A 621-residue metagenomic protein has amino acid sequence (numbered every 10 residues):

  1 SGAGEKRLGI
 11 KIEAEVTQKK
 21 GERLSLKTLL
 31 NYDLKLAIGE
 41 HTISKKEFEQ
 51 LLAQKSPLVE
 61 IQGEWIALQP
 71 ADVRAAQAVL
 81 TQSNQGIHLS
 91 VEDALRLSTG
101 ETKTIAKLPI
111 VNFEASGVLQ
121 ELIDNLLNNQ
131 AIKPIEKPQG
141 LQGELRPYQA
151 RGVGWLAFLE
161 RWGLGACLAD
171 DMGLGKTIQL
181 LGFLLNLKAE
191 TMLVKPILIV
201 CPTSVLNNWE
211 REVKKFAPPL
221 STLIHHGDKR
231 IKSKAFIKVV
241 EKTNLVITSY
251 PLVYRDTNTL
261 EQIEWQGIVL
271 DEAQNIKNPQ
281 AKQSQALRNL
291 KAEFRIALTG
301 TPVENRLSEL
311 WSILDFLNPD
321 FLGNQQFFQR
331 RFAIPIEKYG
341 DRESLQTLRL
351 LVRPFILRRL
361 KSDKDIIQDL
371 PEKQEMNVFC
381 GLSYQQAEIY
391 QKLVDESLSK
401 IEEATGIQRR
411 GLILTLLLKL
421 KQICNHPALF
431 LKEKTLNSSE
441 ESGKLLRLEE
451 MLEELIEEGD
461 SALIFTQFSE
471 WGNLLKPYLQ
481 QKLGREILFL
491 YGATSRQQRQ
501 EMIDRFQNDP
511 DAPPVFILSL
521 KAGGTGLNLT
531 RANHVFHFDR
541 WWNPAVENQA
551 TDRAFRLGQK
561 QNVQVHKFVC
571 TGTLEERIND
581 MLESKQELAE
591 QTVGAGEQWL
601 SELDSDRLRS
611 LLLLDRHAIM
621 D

Functional and structural regions predicted by a protein language model:
S1-L122: Accessory nucleic-acid engagement/destabilization modules that flank
N112-D341, R349-D621: ASCE P-loop NTPase motor core, strongest for the SF2 helicase catalytic module
